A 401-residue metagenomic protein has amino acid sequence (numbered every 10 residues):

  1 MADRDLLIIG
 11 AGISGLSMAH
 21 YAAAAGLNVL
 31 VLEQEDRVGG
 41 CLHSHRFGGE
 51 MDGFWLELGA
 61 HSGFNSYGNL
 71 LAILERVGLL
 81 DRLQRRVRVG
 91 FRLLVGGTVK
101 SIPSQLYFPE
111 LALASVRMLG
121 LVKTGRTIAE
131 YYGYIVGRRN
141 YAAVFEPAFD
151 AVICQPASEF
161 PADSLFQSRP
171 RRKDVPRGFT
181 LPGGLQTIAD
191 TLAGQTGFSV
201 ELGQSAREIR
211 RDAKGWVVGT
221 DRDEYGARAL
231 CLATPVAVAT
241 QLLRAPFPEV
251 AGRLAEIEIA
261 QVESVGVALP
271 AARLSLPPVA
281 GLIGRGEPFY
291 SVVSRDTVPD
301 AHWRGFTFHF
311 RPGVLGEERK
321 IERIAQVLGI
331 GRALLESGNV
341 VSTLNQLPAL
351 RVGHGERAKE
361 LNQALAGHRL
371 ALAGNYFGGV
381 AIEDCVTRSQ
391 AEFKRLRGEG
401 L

Functional and structural regions predicted by a protein language model:
R4-V31: N-terminal Rossmann-like FAD-binding beta1-loop-alpha1 element of flavoenzymes
G10, V87, V200-Q204, R210 (+2 more regions): Short loop/edge segments at beta-strand edges and connector loops that shape dinucleotide/nucleotide cofactor-binding
S14, R37, A237: Conserved Rossmann-like nucleotide-cofactor binding loop
A23-G48: Glycine-rich FAD pyrophosphate-binding loop
A25, E208, A213-R319, R323-V327 (+1 more regions): Mid-domain catalytic core of redox enzymes that form a hydrophobic substrate pocket/lid adjacent to a catalytic redox
E50-Y134, P147: Dinucleotide-binding Rossmann-like beta1-alpha1 core, especially the glycine-rich loop that anchors the ADP
T98, Y107-G215, E224, A229 (+1 more regions): Active-site/ligand-binding neighborhood in enzyme catalytic cores
S104, R295-L401: Conserved flavin/dinucleotide-binding core of flavoenzymes
